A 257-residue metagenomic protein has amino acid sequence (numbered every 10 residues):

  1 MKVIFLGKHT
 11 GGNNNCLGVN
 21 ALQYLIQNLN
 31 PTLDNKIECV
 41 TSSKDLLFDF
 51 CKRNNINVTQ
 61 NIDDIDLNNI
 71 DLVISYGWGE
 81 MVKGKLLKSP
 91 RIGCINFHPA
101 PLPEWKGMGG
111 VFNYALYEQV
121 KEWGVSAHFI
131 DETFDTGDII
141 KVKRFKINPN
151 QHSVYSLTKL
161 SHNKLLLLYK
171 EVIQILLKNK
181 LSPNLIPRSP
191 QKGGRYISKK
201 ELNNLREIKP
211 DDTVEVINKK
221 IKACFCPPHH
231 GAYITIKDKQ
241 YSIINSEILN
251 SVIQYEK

Functional and structural regions predicted by a protein language model:
M1-K257: One-carbon transfer enzymes
